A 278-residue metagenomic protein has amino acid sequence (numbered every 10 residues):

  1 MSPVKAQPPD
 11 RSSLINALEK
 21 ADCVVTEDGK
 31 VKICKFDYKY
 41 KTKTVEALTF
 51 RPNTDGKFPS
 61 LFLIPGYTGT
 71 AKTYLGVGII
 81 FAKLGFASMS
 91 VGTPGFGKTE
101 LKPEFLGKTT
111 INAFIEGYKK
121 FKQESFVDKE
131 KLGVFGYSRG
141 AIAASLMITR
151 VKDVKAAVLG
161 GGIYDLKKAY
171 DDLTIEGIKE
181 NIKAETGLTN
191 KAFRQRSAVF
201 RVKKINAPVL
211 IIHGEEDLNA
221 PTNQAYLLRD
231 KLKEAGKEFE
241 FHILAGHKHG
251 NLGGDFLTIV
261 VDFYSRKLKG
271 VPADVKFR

Functional and structural regions predicted by a protein language model:
D10-T54: N-terminal cap/lid segment of alpha/beta-hydrolase-fold proteins
G56-F58, G66-E100: Short substrate-entry loop that stabilizes the transition state in hydrolases
F105-S125: Alpha/beta-hydrolase active-site loop
K120-L173: Primarily recognizes the serine-hydrolase "nucleophile elbow" in alpha/beta-hydrolase and SGNH/GDSL folds
K167-R201, A207: Mobile cap/lid helix-loop segments that gate and shape the active-site cleft of serine hydrolases
I205, I211-H213, D217: Short beta-strand/loop motif that positions the catalytic acidic residue of the alpha/beta-hydrolase fold
L218-Q224: Conserved alpha/beta-hydrolase "acid-adjacent" motif
Y226, K233-R278: C-terminal catalytic histidine-bearing segment of alpha/beta-hydrolase fold enzymes
